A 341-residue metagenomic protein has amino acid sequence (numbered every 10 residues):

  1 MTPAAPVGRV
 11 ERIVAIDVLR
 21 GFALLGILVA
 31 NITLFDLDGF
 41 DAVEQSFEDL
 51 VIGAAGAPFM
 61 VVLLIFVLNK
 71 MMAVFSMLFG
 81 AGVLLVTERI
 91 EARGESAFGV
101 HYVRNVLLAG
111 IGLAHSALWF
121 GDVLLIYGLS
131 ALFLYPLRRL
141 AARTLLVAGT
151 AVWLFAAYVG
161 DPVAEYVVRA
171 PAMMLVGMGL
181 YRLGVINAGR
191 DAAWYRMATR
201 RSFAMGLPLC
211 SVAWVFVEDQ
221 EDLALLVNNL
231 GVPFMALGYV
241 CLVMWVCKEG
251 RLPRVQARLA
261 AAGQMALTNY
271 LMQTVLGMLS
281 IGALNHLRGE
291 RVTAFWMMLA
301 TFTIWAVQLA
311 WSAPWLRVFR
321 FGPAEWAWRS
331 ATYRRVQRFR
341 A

Functional and structural regions predicted by a protein language model:
T2-A341: Alpha-helical transmembrane segments and their immediate juxtamembrane cytosolic regions
